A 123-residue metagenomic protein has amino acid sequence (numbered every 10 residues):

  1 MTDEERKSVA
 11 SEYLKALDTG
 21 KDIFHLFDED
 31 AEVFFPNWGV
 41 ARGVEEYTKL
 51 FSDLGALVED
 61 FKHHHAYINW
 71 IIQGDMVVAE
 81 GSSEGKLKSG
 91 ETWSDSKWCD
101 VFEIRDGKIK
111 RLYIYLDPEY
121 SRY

Functional and structural regions predicted by a protein language model:
M1-K21, H25, E29, Y123: Short, low-complexity N-terminal intrinsically disordered segments enriched in polar/charged residues
E5, K21-F24, E29-I72: A solvent-exposed, acidic/Ser-Thr-rich amphipathic alpha-helical stretch
F27, S83-G85, Y115-L116: Short beta-strand segments enriched in hydrophobic/aromatic residues within well-folded beta-rich domains
E45, S89-T92, Y120-Y123: A short, polar/proline- and glycine-enriched secondary-structure boundary/capping micro-motif
I72-S83: A short hydrophobic beta-strand element
S82-R105: Exposed beta-sheet edge and beta->alpha loop/turn motif
C99-Y123: Short beta-strand edge/turn micro-motifs at domain boundaries
